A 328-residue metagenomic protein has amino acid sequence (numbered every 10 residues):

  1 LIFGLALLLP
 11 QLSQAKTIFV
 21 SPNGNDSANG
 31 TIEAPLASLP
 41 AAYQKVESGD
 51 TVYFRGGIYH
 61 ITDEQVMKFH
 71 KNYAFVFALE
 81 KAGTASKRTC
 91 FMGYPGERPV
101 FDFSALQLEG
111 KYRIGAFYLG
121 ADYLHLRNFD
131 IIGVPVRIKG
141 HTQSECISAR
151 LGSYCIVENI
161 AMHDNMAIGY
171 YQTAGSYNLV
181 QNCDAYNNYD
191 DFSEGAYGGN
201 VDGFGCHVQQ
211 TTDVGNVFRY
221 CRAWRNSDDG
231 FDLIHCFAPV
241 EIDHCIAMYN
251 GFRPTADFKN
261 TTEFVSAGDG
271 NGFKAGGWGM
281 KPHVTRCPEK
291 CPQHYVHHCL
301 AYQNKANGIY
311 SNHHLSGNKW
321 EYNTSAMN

Functional and structural regions predicted by a protein language model:
I2-P10: Bacterial N-terminal signal peptides
L12-A41, S48, I58-T62, P95-E97: Right-handed parallel beta-helix/beta-solenoid
I18-S21, Y53, D232, Y310: Structural recognition of the beta-strand scaffold that forms the well-ordered cores of secreted hydrolase catalytic
G24-S27, L108, G279-M280: A short, flexible beta-alpha/helix-coil linker loop
P40, Q44-S48, I61-C90, V100-N128 (+2 more regions): Extracellular beta-strand-rich solenoid/capping regions of secreted or surface-exposed proteins that bind or remodel
R55, R88, M92-R98, D122-G133 (+6 more regions): Right-handed parallel beta-helix
